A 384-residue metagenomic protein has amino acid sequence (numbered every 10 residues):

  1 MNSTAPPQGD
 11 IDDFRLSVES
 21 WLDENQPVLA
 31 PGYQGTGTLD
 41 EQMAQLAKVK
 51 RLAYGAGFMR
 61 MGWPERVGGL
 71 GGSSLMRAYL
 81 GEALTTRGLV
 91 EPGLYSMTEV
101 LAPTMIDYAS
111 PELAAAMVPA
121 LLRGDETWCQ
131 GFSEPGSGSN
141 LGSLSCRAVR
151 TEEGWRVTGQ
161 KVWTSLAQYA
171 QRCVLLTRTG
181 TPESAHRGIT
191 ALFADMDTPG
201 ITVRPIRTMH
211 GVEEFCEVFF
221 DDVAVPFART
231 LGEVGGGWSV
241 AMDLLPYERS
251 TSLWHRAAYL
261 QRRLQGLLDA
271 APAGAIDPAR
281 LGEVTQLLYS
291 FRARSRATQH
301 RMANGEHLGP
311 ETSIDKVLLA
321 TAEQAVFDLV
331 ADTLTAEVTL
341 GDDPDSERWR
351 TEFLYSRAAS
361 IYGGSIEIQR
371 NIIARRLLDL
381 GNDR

Functional and structural regions predicted by a protein language model:
M1-G93, A116, A120, G274-G282 (+1 more regions): Amphipathic, small/basic residue-rich leader segments at the start of a protein or domain
N2-S3, P7, L75, Y79-L80 (+4 more regions): Glycine-rich phosphate/cofactor-binding loops in nucleotide/flavin-utilizing enzymes
A5-G9, D13, I201-R292, A359: Glycine-rich beta->alpha junctions and the first turn(s) of the following alpha-helix
A30-D40, Y289-P344: C-terminal helix-coil-helix/basic helical segment that borders enzyme active sites and/or dimer interfaces and provides
Y54-P119, R123-D125, L166-R172, L288 (+3 more regions): Internal helix-loop-helix
G124-F132, L176: A short, Trp-centered hydrophobic/proline-enriched beta-strand micro-motif
C146-V149: A structural signal for short hydrophobic beta-strand segments in well-ordered beta-sheet cores
T158-V203: A short core secondary-structure module
